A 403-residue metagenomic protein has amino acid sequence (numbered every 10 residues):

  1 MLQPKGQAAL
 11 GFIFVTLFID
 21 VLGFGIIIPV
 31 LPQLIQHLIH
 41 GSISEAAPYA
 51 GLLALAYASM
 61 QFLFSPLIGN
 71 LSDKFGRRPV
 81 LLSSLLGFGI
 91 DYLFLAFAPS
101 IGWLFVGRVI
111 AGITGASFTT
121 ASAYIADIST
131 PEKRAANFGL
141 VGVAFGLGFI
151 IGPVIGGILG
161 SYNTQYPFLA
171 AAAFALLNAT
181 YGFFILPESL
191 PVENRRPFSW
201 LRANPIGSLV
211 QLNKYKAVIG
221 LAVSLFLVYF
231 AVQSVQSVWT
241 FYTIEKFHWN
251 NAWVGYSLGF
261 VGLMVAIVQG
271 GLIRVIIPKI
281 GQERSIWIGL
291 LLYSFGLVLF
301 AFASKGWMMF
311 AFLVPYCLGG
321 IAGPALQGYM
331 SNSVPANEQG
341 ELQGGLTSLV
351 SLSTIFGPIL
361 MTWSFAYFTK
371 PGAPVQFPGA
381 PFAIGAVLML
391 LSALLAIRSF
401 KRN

Functional and structural regions predicted by a protein language model:
L2-Q7, P187-S224, E245-K246: Juxtamembrane intracellular "pre-TM" segments in multi-pass secondary transporters
V30-A47, S237-V254: Short amphipathic helix-loop junctions that connect adjacent transmembrane helices in Major Facilitator Superfamily/SLC
F62-I101: Conserved MFS/SLC helix-loop-helix module at the cytosolic interface between two early adjacent transmembrane helices
F64-G76, V268-Q282: Helix-to-loop junctions at the C-terminal end of transmembrane segments in multipass secondary transporters
G107-G146: Cytoplasmic helix-loop-helix junction between adjacent transmembrane helices in 12-TM secondary transporters
G160-A173, W363-M389: A membrane-interface helix-boundary motif in multi-pass transporters
A179-I185, A383-N403: Multi-pass alpha-helical transporter architecture, strongest for 12-TM Major Facilitator/SLC carriers used
E283-L326: C-terminal transmembrane helical hairpin of 12-TM major facilitator-type secondary transporters
